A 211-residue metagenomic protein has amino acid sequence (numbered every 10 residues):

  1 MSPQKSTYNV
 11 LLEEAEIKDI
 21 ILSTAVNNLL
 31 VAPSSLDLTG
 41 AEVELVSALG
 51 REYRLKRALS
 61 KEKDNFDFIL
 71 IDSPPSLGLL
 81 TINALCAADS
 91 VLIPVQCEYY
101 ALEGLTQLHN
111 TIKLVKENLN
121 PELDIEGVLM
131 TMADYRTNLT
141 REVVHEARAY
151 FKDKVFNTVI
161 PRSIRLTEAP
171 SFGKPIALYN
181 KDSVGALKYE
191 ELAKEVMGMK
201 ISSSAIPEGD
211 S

Functional and structural regions predicted by a protein language model:
M1-S211: P-loop NTP-binding core
